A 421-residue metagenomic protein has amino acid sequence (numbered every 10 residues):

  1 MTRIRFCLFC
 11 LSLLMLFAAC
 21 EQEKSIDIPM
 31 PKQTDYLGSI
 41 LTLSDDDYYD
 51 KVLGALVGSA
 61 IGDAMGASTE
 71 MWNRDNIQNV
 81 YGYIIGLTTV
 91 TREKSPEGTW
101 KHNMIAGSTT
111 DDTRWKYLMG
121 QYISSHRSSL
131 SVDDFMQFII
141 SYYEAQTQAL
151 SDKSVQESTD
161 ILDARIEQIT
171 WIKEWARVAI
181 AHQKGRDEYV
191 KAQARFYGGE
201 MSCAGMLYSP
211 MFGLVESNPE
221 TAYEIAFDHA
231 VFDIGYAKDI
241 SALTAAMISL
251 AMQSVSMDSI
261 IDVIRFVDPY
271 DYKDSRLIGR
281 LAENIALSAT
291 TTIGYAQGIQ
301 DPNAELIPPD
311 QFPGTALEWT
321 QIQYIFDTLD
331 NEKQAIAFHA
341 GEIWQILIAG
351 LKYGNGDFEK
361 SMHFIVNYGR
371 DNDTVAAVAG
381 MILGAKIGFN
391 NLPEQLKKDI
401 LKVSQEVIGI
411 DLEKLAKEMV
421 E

Functional and structural regions predicted by a protein language model:
M1-L8: Bacterial N-terminal signal peptides that target proteins for export
L8-L16: Bacterial N-terminal signal peptides
C20-E421: Structured, active/binding-site neighborhoods that engage oxygen-rich ligands
